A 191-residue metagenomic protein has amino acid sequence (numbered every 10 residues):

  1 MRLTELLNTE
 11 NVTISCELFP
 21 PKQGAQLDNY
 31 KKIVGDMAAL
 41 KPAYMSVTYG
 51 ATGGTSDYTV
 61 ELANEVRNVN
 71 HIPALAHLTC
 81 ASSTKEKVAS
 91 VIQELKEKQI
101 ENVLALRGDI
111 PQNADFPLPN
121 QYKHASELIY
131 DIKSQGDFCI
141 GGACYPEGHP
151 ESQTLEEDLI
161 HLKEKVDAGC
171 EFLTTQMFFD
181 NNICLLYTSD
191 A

Functional and structural regions predicted by a protein language model:
M1-C16: N-terminal amphipathic alpha-helix/helix-capping segment at the start of soluble metabolic enzymes
L3-T4, L27-G35, T52-I72: Glycine-rich, positively charged N-terminal anion/phosphate-binding segment
I14-C16, M45-V47, A74-L78, A105 (+2 more regions): Hydrophobic faces of well-ordered beta-strands that scaffold small-molecule active sites in alpha/beta enzyme cores
C16-D28, L75-E86, A143-E156: Active-site mouth loops of central-metabolism enzymes
L27-Y44, I92-V103, Y122-C139, H149-A168: Alpha/beta enzyme core
T48, T55, H77-C80, Q121 (+2 more regions): Glycine- and other small-residue-rich loops at beta-strand/loop junctions that grip anionic moieties
G54-A63, K85-K87, Q112-I129, F179-L186: Active-site-adjacent beta->alpha loops and helix N-cap segments on the catalytic face of soluble alpha/beta enzymes
Y187-A191: Conserved small/polar residues in nucleotide/adenosyl-binding loops
